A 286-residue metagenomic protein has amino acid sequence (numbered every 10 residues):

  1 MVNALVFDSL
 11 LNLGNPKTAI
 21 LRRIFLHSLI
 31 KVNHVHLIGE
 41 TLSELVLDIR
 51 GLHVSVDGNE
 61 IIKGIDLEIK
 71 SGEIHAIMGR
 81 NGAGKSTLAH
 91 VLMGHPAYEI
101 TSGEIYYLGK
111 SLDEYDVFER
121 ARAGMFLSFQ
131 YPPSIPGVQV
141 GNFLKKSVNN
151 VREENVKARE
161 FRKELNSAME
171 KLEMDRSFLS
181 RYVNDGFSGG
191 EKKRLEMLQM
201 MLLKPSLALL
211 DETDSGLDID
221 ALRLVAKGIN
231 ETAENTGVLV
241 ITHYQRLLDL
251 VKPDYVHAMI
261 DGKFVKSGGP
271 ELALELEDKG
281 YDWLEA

Functional and structural regions predicted by a protein language model:
L47-I49, I62-G64: Conserved structural motif at the start of ABC-family nucleotide-binding domains
M78-R80: The feature captures the beta-strand-to-loop junction immediately N-terminal to the Walker
E104-R120, N184: ABC ATPase NBD Q-loop/coupling interface
P133-S206: ABC-family P-loop ATPase nucleotide-binding domains
L209-T213: Walker B catalytic motif
L222-N235: Helical segment within the ABC ATPase nucleotide-binding domain
M259, K263-A286: Conserved beta-strand-loop-alpha-helix hinge in the C-terminal portion of ABC ATPase nucleotide-binding domains
